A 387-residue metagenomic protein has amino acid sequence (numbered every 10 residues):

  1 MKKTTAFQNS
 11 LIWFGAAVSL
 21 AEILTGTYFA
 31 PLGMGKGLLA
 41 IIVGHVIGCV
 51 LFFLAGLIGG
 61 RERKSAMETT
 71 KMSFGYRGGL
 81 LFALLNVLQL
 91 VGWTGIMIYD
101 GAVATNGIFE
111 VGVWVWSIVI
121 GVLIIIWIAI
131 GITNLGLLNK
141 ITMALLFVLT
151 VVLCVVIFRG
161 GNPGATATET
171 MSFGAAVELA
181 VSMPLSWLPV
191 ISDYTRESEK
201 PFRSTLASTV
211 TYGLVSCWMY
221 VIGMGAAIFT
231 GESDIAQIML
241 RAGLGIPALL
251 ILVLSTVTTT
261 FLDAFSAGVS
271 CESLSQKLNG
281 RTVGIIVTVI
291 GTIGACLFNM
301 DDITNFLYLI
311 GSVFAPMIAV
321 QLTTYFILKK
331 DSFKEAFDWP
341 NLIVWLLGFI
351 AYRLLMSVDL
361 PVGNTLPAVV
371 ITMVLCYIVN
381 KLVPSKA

Functional and structural regions predicted by a protein language model:
M1-K36, N134, V151, S172-V177 (+3 more regions): Membrane-interface "cap" regions at the ends of multi-pass membrane proteins
K3, T168, A319-Y377, L382-A387: C-terminal membrane-solvent junction of multi-pass transporters and transport-like membrane proteins
I12-A16, F82-V87, I108-I130, A144-C154 (+4 more regions): Transmembrane alpha-helical segments of multi-pass small-molecule transport proteins
T27-L57, G78-L80, P367, I371: Extracellular loop-to-transmembrane helix junctions
I42-F74, L81-L88, N380-P384: Juxtamembrane transmembrane-helix boundary signature
G78-V111, V257-S273: Hydrophobic transmembrane alpha-helices that form the core helical bundles of multi-pass secondary transporters
V111, A144-T170, A180-L185, G223-I228 (+1 more regions): Hydrophobic alpha-helical segments and their helix-loop junctions in multi-pass secondary transporters
V115-I157, A167-T168, S208-Y212, L307-A319 (+1 more regions): Membrane-interface loop-to-helix entry segments
